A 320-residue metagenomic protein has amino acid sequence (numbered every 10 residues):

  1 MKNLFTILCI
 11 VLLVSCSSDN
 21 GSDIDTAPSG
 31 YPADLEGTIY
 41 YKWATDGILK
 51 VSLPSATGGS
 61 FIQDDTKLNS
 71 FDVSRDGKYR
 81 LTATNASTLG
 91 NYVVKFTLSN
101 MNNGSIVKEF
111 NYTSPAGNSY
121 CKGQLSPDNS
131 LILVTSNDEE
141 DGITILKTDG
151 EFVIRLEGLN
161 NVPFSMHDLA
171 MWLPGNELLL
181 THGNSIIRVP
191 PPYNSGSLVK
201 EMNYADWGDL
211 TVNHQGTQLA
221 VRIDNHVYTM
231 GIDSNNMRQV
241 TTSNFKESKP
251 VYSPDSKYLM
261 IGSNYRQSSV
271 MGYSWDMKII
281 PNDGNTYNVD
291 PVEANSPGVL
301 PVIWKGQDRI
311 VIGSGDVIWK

Functional and structural regions predicted by a protein language model:
K2-C9: Sec-dependent signal peptide recognition, specifically the positively charged N-region followed immediately by
L12-S15: C-terminal motif of bacterial Sec signal peptides marking the signal peptidase cleavage site
D19-K320: Sequence signature of WD/YWTD-type beta-propeller architectures
